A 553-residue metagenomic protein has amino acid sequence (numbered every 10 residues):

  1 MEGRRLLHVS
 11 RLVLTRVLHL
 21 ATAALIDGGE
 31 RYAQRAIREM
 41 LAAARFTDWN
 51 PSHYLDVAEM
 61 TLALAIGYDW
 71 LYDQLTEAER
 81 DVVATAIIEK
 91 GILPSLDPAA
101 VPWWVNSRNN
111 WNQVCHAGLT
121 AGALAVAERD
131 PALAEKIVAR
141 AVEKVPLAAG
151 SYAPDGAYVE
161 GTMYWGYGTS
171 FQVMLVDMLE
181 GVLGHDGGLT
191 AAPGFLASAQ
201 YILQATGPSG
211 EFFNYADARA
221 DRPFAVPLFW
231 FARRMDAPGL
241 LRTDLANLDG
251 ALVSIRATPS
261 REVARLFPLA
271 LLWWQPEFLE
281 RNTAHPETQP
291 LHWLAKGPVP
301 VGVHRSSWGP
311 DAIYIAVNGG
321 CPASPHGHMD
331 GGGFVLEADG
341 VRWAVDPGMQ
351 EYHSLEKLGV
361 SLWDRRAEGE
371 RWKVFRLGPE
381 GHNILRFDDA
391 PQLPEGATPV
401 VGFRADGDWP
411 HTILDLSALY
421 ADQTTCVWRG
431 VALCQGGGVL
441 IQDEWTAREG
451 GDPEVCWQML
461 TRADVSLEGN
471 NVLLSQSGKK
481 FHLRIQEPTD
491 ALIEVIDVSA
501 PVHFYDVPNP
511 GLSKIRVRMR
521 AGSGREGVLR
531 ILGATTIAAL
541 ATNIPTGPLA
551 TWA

Functional and structural regions predicted by a protein language model:
M1-R4, P290-W293, P298-V301, L440-I441 (+2 more regions): Beta-sandwich/jelly-roll carbohydrate-recognition scaffolds of carbohydrate-active enzymes
E2-F212, A218-R219, W428: Aromatic-lined, polymer-binding surfaces characteristic of secreted/periplasmic polysaccharide-degrading enzymes
D56, W111, Y164, P325-G331 (+1 more regions): Histidine-centered active-site/metal-ligand motif
L64, L119, H304, D443 (+1 more regions): A residue-level signal for conserved active-site and pocket-lining positions in enzyme catalytic cores
Q74-E77, W293, L474: Replace the tail clause
W103, V126, Y167-A344, G402-W409 (+3 more regions): Carbohydrate-active enzyme catalytic cores, enriched for enzymes that act on polyanionic acidic polysaccharides
D249-T258, E262, S354-A553: CBM-like, beta-strand-rich accessory domains located in the C-terminal region of large, secreted polysaccharide-active
S306-P379, G527, G533: Terminal accessory carbohydrate-recognition/targeting modules of carbohydrate-active enzymes
